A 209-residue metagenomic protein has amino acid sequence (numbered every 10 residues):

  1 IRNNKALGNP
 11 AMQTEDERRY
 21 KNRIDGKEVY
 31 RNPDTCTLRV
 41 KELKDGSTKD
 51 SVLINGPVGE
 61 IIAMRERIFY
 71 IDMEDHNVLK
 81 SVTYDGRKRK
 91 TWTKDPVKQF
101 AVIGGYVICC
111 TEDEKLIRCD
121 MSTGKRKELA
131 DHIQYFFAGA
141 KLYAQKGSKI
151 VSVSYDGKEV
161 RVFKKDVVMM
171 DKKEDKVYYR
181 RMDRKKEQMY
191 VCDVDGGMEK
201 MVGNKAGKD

Functional and structural regions predicted by a protein language model:
I1-R39, K44-S47: An edge-strand/N-cap motif at the start of beta-rich repeat modules
R2, R31, K41-L43, I71 (+4 more regions): Hydrophobic/aromatic beta-strand positions that recur at structurally equivalent sites within the blades
G8-M12, T48-L53, R87-T93, G124-A130 (+2 more regions): A short beta-strand motif characteristic of beta-propeller blades
E15-R23, G56-R65, P96-G104, D131-A140 (+2 more regions): Repeated scaffold domains used in trafficking and secretory/extracellular systems, primarily beta-propellers
I24, D34, M64, D75 (+6 more regions): Short loop/turn segments that connect beta-strands within the blades of beta-propeller domains, predominantly WD40
Y30-R31, Y70, C109-C110, A144 (+1 more regions): Residue position within the beta-strands of beta-propeller blades
T35-V40, H76-S81, D113-R118, S148-S152 (+1 more regions): Structural motif
G196-M198, K208: Blade-level signature of beta-propeller repeat domains, shared across WD40, Kelch, NHL, RCC1 and BNR/Asp-box propellers
